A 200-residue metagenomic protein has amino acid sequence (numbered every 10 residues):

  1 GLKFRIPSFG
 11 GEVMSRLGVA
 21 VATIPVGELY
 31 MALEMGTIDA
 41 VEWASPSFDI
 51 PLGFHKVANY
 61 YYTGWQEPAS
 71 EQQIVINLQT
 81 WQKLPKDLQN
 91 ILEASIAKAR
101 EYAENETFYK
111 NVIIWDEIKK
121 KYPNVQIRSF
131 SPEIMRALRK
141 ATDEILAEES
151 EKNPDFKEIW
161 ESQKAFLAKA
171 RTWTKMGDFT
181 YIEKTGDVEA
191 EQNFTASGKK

Functional and structural regions predicted by a protein language model:
G1-K200: N-terminal secretory/targeting leader peptides
